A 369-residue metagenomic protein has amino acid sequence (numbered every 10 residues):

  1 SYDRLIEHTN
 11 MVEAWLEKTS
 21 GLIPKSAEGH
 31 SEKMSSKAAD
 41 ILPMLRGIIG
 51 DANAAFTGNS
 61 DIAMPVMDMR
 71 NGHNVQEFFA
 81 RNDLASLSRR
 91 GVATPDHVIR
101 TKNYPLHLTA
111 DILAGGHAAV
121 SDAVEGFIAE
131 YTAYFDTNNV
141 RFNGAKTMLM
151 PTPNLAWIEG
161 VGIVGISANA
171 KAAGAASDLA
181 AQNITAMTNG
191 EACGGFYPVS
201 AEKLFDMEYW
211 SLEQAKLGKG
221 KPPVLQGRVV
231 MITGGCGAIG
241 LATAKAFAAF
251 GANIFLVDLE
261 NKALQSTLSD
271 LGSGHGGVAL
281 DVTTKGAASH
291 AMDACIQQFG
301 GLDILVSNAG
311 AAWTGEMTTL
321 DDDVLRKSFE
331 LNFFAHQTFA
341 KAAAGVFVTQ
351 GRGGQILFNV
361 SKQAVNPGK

Functional and structural regions predicted by a protein language model:
E7-V224: Domain-length cofactor-binding catalytic modules of enzymes
C236-G237: Conserved glycine-rich cofactor-binding loop
A252-S266: Conserved glycine-rich Rossmann-like NAD(P)H-binding loop of the short-chain dehydrogenase/reductase
K262, L280-H290, D322: The beta1-alpha1 cofactor-binding region of Rossmann-like NAD(H)/NADP(H)-dependent oxidoreductases
E316-M317, D321-F329: Substrate-binding pocket helix/loop in short-chain dehydrogenase/reductase
A340-K341: A short, exposed helix-loop element centered on a Lys and neighboring polar residues
L357-K369: Catalytic loop of short-chain dehydrogenase/reductase
